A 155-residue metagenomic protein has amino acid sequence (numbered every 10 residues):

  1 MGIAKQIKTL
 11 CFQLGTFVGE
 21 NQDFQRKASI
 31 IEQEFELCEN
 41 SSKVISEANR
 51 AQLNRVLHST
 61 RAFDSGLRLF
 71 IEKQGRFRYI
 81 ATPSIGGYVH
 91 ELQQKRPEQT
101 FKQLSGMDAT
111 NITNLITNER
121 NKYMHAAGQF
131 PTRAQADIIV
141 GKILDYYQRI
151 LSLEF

Functional and structural regions predicted by a protein language model:
M1-Q52, D145, F155: Charged alpha-helical initiation segments
N21-A28, E32, N49-V56, T60 (+2 more regions): Amphipathic, non-membrane alpha-helical segments in soluble helical-bundle scaffolds
I30-L37, H58, S65, I112-E119 (+2 more regions): Amphipathic, well-ordered alpha-helical segments in soluble domains
E39, N49-G75: Short, hydrophobic, well-ordered secondary-structure elements
N40-E47, E72, R76, F101 (+1 more regions): General structural signal for alpha-helix termini and helix-helix connectors
H58, T82-I85, H125-A126: Histidine-centered active-site/metal-ligand motif
E72-M107: Short, charged amphipathic alpha-helical segments flanked by flexible coils
F101-F155: Charge-enriched, short contiguous segments at helix-coil
